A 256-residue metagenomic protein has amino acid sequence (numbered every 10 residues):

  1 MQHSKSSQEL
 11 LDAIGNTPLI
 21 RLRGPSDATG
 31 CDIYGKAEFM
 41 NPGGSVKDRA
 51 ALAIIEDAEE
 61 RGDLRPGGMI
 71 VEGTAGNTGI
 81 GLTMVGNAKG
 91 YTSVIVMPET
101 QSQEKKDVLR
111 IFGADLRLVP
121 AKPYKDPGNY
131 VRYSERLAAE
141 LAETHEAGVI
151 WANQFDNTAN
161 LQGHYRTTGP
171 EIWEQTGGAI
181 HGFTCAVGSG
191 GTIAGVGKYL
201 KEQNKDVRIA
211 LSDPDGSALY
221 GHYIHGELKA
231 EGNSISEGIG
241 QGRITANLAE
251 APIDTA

Functional and structural regions predicted by a protein language model:
M1-A256: PLP-dependent amino-acid enzyme catalytic core
